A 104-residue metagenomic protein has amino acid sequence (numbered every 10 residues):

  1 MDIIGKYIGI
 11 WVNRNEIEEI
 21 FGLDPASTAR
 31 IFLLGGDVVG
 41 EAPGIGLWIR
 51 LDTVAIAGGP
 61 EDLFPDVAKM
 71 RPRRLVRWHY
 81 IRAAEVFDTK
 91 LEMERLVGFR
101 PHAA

Functional and structural regions predicted by a protein language model:
M1-A104: Eukaryotic intrinsically disordered, low-complexity regulatory linkers and tails enriched in Ser/Thr/Pro
